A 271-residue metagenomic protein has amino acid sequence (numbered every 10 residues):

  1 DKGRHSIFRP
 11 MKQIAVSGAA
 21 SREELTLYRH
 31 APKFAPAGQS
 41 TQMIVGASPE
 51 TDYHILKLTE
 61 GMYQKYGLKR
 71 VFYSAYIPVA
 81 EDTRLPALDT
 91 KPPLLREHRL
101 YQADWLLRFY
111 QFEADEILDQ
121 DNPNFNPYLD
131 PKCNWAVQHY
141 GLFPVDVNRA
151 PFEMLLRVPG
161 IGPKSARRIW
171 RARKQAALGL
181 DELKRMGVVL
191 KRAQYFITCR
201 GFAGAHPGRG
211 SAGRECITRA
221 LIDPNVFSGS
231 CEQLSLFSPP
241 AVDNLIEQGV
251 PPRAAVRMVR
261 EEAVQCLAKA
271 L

Functional and structural regions predicted by a protein language model:
D1-A114: Conserved AdoMet/S-adenosylmethionine-binding subsite of the radical SAM
Y76-E81, E116-K132: A glycine-rich phosphate-binding loop feature that marks nucleotide/adenosyl-phosphate handling sites
N124-M154, L180-L271: C-terminal extensions
A172-R173: Residue-level signature of tetratricopeptide-repeat
